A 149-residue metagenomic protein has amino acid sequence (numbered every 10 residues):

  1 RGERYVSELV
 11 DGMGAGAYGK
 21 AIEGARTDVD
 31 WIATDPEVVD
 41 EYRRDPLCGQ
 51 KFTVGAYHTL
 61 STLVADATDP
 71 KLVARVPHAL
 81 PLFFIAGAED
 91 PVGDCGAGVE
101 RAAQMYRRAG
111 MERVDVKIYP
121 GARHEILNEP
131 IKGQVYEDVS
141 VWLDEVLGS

Functional and structural regions predicted by a protein language model:
R1-L47: Alpha/beta-hydrolase-fold enzymes
C48, T53-A74: Active-site nucleophile elbow and catalytic-triad environment of alpha/beta-hydrolase enzymes
T59-T62, R101, Q134, D138: Alpha-helical elements of Rossmann-like donor-binding domains used by nucleotide-donor carbohydrate transfer enzymes
V73-H78, R108-M111: Short, conserved loop/helix-junction motifs that constitute active-site signature segments in enzyme catalytic cores
F84-A86: Short beta-strand/loop motif that positions the catalytic acidic residue of the alpha/beta-hydrolase fold
A88-P91, A122-R123: Acidic beta-to-alpha connecting loop that harbors the catalytic carboxylate
P91-R101: Conserved alpha/beta-hydrolase "acid-adjacent" motif
R107-S149: Catalytic active-site module of serine/aspartate enzymes centered on a nucleophile-bearing elbow/loop
